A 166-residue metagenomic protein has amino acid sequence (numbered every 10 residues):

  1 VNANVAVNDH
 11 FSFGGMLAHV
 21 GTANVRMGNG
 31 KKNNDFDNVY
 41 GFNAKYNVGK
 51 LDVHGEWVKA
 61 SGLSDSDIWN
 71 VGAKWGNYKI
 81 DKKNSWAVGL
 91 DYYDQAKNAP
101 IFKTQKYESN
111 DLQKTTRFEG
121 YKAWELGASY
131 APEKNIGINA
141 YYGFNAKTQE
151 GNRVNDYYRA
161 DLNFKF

Functional and structural regions predicted by a protein language model:
V1-A3: Mobile, glycine-rich extracellular loop/lid and propeptide segments that shape or gate substrate/ligand access
A6-F166: Outer-membrane beta-barrel pore domains
